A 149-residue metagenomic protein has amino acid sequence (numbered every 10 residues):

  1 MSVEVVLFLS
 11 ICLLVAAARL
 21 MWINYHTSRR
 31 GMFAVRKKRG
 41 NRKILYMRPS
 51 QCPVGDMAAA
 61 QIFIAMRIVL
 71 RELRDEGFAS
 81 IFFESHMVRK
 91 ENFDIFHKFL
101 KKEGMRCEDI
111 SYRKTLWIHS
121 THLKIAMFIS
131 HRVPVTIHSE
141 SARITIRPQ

Functional and structural regions predicted by a protein language model:
M1-S10: Feature marks short, highly hydrophobic, charge-poor N-terminal signal-anchor/signal peptide-like helices that anchor
F8, H26, V69, I144: Residue-level signal for functionally critical sites in structured catalytic/ligand-binding pockets
L9-V15, R67-E72: Amphipathic repeat-derived elements
L14-I44: Transmembrane-cytosolic junction motif
Y25-V35, I68, A126-V133: Short small/polar-residue motifs
K37, P49, S85, I137-S139 (+1 more regions): Surface-exposed beta-strand edges and flanking loops
G40-K114: Acyl-donor binding region in acyl/amide transferases
F93-Q149: Cytosol-/stroma-facing membrane-proximal "stalk/adaptor" domains immediately downstream of transmembrane anchors
